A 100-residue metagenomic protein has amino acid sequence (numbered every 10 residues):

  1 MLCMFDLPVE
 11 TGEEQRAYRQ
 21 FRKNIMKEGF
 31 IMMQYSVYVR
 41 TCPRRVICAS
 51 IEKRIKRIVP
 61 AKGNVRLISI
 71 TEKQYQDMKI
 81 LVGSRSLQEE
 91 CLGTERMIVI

Functional and structural regions predicted by a protein language model:
M1-L2, P8-I100: Basic nucleic-acid-binding interfaces
